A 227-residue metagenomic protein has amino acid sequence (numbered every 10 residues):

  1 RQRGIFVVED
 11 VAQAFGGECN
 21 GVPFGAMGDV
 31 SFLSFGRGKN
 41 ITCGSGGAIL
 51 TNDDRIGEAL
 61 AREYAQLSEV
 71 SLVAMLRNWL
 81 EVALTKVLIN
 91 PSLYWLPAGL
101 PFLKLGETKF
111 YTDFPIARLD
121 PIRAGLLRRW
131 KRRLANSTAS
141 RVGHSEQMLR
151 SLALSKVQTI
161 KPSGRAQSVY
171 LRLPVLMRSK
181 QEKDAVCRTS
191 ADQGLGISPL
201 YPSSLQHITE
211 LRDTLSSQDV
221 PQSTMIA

Functional and structural regions predicted by a protein language model:
R1-G21, D53: Catalytic PLP-binding core of fold-type I/II PLP enzymes
G4-F6, P23, V30, G196: Proline-centered loop/turn at the N-terminus of a beta-strand
E18, D54-A227: PLP-dependent aminotransferase class I/II
F24-M27, I49-L50, S216-S217: Short, hinge-like loop/turn segments at secondary-structure boundaries
F32-L33, G47-L50, G125: Short glycine- and hydrophobic/aromatic-rich loop-to-beta-strand nucleating segment in the catalytic cores
G38-K39: SF2 helicase/translocase ATPase core recognition
